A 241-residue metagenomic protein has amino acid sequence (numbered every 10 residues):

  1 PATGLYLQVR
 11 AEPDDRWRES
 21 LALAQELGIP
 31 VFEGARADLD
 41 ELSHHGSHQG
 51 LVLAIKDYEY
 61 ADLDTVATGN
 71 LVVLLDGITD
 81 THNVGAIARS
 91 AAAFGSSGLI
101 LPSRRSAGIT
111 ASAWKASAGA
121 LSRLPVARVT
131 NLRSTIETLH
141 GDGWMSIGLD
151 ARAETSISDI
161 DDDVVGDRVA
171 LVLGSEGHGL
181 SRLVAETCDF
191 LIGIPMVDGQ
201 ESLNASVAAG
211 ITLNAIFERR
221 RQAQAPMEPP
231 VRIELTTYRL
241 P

Functional and structural regions predicted by a protein language model:
P1-D64, Q224: N-terminal positively charged helical leader segments and presequences
A35, D76, P102-S103, L124 (+3 more regions): Short beta->alpha connector loops at strand-helix junctions that form conserved, small/polar/Pro-enriched
Y60-A92: Ordered, amphipathic secondary-structure segments that act as subunit-interaction surfaces in large macromolecular
T79-I87, N131, S202-V207: Amphipathic alpha-helical repeat scaffolds
A93, S112-A120, R182-Q224: Structured adenosyl-cofactor binding patch, chiefly the S-adenosyl-L-methionine
S97-T155: Histidine/lysine/aspartate-rich catalytic loop segments that bind and position anionic ligands
I147-N204: Active-site/ligand-binding-proximal alpha/beta "capping" segment
A223, V231-E234: Short, positively charged low-complexity motifs
